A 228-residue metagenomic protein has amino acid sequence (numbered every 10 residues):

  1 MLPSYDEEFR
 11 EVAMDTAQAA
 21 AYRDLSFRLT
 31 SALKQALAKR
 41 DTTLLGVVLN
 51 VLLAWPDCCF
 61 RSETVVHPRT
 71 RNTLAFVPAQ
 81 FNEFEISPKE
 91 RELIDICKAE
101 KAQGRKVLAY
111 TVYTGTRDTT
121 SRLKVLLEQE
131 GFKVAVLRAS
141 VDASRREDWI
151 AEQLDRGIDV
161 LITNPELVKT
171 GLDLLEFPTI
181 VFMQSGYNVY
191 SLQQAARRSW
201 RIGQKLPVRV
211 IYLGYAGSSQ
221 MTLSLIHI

Functional and structural regions predicted by a protein language model:
L2-A21, A38-L161, E166-L172: Conserved Helicase C-terminal RecA-like lobe
L2-F27, T163-L225: SF2 helicase/translocase ATPase core recognition
R28-Q35: Cytochrome P450 catalytic domain signature, combining two hallmark sequence patches
A36-L37, H67, L108, V189 (+2 more regions): Residue-level detector of alpha-helical recognition elements and their boundaries
